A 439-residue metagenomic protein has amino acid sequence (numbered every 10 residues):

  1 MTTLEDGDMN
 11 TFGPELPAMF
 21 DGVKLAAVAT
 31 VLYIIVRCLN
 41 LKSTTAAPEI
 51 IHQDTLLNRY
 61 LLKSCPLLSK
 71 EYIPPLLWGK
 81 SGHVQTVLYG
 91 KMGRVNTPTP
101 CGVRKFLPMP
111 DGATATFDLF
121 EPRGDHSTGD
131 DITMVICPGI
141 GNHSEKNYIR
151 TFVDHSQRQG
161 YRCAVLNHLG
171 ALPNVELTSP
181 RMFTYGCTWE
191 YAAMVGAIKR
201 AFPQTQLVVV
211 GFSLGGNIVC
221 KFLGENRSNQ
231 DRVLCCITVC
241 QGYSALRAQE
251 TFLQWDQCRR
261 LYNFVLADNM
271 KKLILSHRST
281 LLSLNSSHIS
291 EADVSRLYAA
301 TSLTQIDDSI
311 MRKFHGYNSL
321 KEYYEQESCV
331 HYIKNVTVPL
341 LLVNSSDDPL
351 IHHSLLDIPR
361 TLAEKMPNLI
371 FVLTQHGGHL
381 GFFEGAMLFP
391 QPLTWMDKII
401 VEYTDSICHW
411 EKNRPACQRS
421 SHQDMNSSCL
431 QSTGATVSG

Functional and structural regions predicted by a protein language model:
L4-D8, W78-G129, F389: N-terminal cap/lid segment of alpha/beta-hydrolase-fold proteins
E5-P14, L32-P66, R200-H315: Alpha/beta-hydrolase-fold enzymes
F12-P17, K24-L32, F117-D130: Short beta-strand-to-loop junctions in surface cap/lid or active-site-entrance loops
M109, F120-L177, A193, A197-R200 (+1 more regions): Short, surface-exposed "cap/lid" segments of acyl-processing enzymes
R181-F202, K221: Alpha/beta-hydrolase active-site loop
S309-Y332: Active-site nucleophile elbow and catalytic-triad environment of alpha/beta-hydrolase enzymes
V336, L342-N344, D348: Short beta-strand/loop motif that positions the catalytic acidic residue of the alpha/beta-hydrolase fold
Q375-G377, G381-G439: Catalytic active-site module of serine/aspartate enzymes centered on a nucleophile-bearing elbow/loop
